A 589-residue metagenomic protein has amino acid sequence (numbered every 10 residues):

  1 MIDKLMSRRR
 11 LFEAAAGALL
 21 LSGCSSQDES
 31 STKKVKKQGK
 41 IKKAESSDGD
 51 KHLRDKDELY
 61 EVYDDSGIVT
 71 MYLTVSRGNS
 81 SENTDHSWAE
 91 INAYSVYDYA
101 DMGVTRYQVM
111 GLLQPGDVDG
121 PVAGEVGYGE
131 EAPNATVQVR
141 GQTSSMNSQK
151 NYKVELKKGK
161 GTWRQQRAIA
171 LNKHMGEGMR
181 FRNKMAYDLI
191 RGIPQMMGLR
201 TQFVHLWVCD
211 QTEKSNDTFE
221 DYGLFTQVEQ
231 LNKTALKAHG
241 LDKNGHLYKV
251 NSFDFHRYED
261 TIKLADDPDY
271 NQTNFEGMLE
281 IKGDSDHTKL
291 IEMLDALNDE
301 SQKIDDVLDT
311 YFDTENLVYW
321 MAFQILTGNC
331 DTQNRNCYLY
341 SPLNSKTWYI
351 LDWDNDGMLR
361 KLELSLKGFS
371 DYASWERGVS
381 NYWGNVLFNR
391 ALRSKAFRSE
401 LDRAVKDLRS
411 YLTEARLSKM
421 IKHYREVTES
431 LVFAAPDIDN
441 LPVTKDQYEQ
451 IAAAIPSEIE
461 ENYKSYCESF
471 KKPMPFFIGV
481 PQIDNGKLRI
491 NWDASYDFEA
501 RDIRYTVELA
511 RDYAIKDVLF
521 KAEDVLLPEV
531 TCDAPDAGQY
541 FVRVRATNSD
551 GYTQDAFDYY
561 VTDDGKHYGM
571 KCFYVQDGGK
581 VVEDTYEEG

Functional and structural regions predicted by a protein language model:
M1-M6, A14-L21, S31-K33: N-terminal secretory signal peptides
K34-M185: Conserved NTP-binding catalytic cores of kinases and kinase-like/nucleotidyltransferase enzymes across multiple kinase
N79-S81, N147, G283-I291, D295-Q333 (+2 more regions): Middle-to-C-terminal accessory/interaction subdomains
H174, M196-L199, S215-A322, G328: Internal "kinase-insert"/substrate-recognition segments embedded within catalytic cores of ATP-dependent enzymes
F520-L526: Short beta-strand segments within Ig-like beta-sandwich modules, predominantly Fibronectin type-III
P535-T553: Beta-strand-rich modules
D550-V582: Extracellular fibronectin type III
